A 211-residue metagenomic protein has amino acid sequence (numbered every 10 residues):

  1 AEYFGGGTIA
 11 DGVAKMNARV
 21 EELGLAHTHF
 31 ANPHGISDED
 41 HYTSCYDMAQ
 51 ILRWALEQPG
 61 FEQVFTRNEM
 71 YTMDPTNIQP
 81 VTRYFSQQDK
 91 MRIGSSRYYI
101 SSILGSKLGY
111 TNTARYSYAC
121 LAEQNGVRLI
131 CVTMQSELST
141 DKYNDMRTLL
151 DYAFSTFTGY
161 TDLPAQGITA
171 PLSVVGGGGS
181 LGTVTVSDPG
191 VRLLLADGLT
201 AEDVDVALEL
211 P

Functional and structural regions predicted by a protein language model:
A1-Y46, Q50-P59: Active-site-adjacent loops and short helices of periplasmic peptidoglycan-processing enzymes
L25, D40-Y42, Y46-D47, L52-P211: Domain-terminus/edge residues, biased toward the C-terminal soluble/receptor-binding domains of extracytoplasmic
